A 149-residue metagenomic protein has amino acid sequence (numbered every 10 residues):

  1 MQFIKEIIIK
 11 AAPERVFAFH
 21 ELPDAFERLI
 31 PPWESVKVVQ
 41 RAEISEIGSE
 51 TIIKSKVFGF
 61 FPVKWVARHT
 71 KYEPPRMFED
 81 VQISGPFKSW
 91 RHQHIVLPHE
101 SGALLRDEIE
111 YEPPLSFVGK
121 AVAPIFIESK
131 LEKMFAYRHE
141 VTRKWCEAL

Functional and structural regions predicted by a protein language model:
M1-I47: Hydrophobic ligand-binding cavity/cleft-lining segments
Q2-I4, P62-V66, S89-H92: Short, surface-exposed coil-to-beta transition loops
E6-K10, K37, K54, R68 (+2 more regions): Generic structural detector for well-ordered beta-strands
I9, V57-G59, K71, P86 (+1 more regions): Beta-strand elements of well-folded, non-transmembrane domains
P13-E14, I44-E46, K71-P75, I95-L104: A short, structured loop/turn motif at beta-sheet edges
R15-H20, F26, T51-I53, H69 (+2 more regions): Hydrophobic pocket/interface hotspot
V38-S84, Y137-K144, A148-L149: Glycine-rich portal/gate segments that line the openings of hydrophobic small-molecule binding cavities
V81-K133: Beta-strand/loop substructures that line and gate deep hydrophobic ligand-binding cavities in soluble
